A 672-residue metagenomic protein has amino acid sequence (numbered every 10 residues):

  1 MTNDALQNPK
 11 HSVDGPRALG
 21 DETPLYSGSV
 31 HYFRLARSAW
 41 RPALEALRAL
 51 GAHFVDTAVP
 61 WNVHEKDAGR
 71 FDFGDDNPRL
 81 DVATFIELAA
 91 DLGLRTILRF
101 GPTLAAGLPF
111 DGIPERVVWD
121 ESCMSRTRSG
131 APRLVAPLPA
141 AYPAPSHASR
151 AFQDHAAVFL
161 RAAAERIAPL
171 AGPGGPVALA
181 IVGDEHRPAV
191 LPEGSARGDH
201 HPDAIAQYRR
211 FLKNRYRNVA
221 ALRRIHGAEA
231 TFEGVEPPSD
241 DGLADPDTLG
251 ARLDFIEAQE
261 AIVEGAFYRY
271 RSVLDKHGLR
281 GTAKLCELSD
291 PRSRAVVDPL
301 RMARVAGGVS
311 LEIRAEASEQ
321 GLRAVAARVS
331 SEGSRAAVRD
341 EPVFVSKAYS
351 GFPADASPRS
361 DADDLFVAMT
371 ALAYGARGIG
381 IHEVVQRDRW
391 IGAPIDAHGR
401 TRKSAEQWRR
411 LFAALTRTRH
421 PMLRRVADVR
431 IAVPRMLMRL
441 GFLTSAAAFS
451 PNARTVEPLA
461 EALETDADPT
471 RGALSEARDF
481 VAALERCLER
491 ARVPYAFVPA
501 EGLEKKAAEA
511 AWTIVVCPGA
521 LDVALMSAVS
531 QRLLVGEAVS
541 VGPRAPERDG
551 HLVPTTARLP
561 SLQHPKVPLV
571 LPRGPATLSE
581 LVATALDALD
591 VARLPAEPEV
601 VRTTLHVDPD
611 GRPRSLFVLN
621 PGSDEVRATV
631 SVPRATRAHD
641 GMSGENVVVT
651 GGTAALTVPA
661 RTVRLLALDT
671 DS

Functional and structural regions predicted by a protein language model:
M1-F54: N-terminal carbohydrate-binding accessory modules
P24-G28, V55-T57, T96-F100, A178-V182 (+4 more regions): Hydrophobic faces of well-ordered beta-strands that scaffold small-molecule active sites in alpha/beta enzyme cores
Y32-A49, R70-L88, A261-R269, A324-A327 (+2 more regions): Aromatic- and glycine-enriched glycan-recognition loops and surfaces that form the carbohydrate-binding subsites
F33-A49, R292-R301, A362-T370: Short, acidic/polar
R41-E121, A520: Aromatic-lined substrate-binding rim segments of carbohydrate-active enzymes
W61-R79, P109-V118, A136-R150, G194 (+2 more regions): Surface-exposed, active-site-proximal loop segments in enzymatic domains
V118-L300: Polysaccharide-binding and catalytic clefts of secreted carbohydrate-active enzymes
H186, E229-T248, R252-E260, E264-R280 (+3 more regions): Carbohydrate-binding surfaces of carbohydrate-active enzymes
